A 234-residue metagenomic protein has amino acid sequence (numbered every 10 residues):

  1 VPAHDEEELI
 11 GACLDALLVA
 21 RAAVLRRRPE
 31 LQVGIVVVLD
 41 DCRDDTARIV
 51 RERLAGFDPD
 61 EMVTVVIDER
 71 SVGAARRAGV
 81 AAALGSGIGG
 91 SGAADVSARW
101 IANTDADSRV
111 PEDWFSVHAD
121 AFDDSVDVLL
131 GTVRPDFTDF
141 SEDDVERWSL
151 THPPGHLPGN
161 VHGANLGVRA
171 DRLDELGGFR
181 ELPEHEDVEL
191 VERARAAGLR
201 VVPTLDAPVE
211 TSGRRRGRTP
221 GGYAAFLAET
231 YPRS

Functional and structural regions predicted by a protein language model:
E6-R27, R48-I49: Short, well-formed alpha-helical segments that are part of the catalytic scaffolds of diverse glycosyltransferases
A16, L39-R48, E69: A conserved acidic beta->alpha catalytic loop
D45, D95-R99, N103-D120: Acidic donor-binding/catalytic loop of UDP-sugar-dependent glycosyltransferases, especially processive GT2
R48-S91: Conserved donor nucleotide-binding strand/loop of the catalytic core
E112-E142: Conserved donor NDP-sugar-binding/catalytic core segment of glycosyltransferases
P135-D136, S149-G167: A recurrent flexible, glycine/aromatic-enriched loop bordering the glycosyltransferase active site that acts as
E184-L190: Acidic donor-binding loop at a coil-to-helix junction in glycosyltransferase catalytic cores that engages
E189, R195-S234: C-terminal catalytic/acceptor-binding lobe
